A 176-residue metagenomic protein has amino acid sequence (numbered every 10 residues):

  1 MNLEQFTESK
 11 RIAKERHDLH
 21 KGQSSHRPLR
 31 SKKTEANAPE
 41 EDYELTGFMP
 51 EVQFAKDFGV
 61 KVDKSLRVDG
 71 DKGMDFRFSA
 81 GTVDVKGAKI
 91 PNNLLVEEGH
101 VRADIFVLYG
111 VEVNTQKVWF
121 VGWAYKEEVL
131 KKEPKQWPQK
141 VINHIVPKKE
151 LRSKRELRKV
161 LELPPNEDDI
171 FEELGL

Functional and structural regions predicted by a protein language model:
M1-S79, K86-L176: Nucleic-acid endonuclease domains
